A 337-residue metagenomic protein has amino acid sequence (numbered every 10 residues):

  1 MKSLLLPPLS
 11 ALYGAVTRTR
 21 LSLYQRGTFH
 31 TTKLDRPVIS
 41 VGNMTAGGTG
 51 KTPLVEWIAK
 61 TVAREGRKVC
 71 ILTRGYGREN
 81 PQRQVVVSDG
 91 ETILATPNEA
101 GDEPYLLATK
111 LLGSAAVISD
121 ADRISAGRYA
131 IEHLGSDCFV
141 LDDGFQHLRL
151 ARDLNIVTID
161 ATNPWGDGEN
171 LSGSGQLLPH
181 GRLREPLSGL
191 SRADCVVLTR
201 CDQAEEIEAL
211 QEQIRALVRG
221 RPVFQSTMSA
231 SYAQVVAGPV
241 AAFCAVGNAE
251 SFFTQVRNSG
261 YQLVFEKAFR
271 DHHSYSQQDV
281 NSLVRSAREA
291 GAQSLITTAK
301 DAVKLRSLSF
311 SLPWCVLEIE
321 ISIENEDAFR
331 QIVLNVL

Functional and structural regions predicted by a protein language model:
M1-V16, R200-C201: Charged, amphipathic alpha-helical linker segments immediately N-terminal to NTP-binding catalytic cores
L12, T52, L107, D142 (+3 more regions): Residue-level signal for inorganic ion chemistry
L21-E91: Walker A (P-loop) phosphate-binding motif
R67, G135-D137, R152, A290-Q293: Short, high-confidence coil segments that cap the C-terminus of an alpha-helix and link into the following beta-strand
C70-L72, V157, P239-F243: Conserved beta-strand elements of the Class I
Y76-V218, V223: Phosphate/Mg2+-binding loops and adjacent switch elements in nucleotide/diphosphate-handling enzyme cores
P164-S294: C-terminal accessory "lid"/substrate-recognition subdomains
F269-H273, F310-L337: Short, flexible loop segments at boundaries between secondary-structure elements
